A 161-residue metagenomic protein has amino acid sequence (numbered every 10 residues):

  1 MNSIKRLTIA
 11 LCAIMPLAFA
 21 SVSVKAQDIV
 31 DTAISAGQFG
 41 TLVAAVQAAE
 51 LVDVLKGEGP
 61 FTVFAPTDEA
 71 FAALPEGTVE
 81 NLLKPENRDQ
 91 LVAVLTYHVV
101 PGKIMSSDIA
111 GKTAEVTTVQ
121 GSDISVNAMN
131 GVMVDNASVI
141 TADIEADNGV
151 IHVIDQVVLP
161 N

Functional and structural regions predicted by a protein language model:
M1-L11: Bacterial N-terminal signal peptides that target proteins for export
L7, A18-N161: Mature, structured domains of secreted/extracytosolic soluble proteins
I14-P16: Basic, glycine/lysine-rich polyanion-binding surfaces/domains
